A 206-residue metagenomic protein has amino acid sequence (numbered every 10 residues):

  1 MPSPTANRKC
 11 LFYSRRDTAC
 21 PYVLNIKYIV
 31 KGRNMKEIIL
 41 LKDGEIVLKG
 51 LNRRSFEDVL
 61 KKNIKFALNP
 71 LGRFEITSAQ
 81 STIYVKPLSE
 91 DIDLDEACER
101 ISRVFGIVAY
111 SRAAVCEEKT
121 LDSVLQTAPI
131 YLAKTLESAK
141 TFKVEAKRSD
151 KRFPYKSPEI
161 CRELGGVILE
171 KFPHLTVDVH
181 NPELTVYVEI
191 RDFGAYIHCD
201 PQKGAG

Functional and structural regions predicted by a protein language model:
M1, V23-V30: Short hydrophobic transmembrane-like helices used for membrane targeting/insertion
P2-S3, L11, C20-Y22: Short, low-complexity intrinsically disordered segments enriched in A/P/G/S/L with frequent Arg, especially at protein
T5-N7, L24, T176: A generic alpha-helix propensity feature with a strong bias for hydrophobic helices
N7-R8, I64: N-terminal leader/targeting signatures
R8, C20, K31-R33: Charged/polar low-complexity intrinsically disordered segments
R8-S14: Short hydrophobic targeting helices and cationic amphipathic motifs that mediate membrane/organellar targeting
D17: An amphipathic, hydrophobic-aromatic interaction surface with interspersed Lys/Arg that forms lipid/phosphate-bearing
Y28-G206: RNA-binding accessory domains that recognize and position tRNA/RNA substrates
